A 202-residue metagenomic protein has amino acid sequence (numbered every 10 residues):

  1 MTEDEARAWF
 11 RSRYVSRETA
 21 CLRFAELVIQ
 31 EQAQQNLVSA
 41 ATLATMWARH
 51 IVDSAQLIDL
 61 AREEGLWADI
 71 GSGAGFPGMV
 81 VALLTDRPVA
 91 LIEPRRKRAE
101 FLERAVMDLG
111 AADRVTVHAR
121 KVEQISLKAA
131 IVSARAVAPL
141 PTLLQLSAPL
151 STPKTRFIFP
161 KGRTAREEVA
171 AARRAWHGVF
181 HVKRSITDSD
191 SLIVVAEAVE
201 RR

Functional and structural regions predicted by a protein language model:
M1-A68, K97-G110: Class I SAM-dependent transferase core
A40, H118-R120, P160, K183-S185: Conserved beta-strand termini and adjacent loop/short-helix elements that scaffold enzyme active sites in alpha/beta
A55-A134, L144: Conserved SAM/SAH cofactor-binding pocket of Class I
R87, T164-R202: Active-site capping/gating segments
P88, R114-T116, R156, G178-H181: Conserved beta-strand segments of alpha/beta enzyme cores
A136-P139, R163: Short glycine-rich anion-binding loops that position phosphate/pyrophosphate groups of nucleotides and phosphorylated
L144-R156: A short glycine-rich, Lys/Arg-flanked "PGG" loop and its adjoining helix->strand segment in the class I
K154-A165: Conserved beta-strand signature within the Rossmann-like core of class I S-adenosyl-L-methionine
